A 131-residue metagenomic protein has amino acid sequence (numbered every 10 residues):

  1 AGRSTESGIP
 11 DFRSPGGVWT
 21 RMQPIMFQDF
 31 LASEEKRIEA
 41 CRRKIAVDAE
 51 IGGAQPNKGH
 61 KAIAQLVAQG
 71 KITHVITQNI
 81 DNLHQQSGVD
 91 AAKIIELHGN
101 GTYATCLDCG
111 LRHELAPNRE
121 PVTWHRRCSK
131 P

Functional and structural regions predicted by a protein language model:
A1-P131: Conserved catalytic core of sirtuin-type NAD+-dependent deacylases
